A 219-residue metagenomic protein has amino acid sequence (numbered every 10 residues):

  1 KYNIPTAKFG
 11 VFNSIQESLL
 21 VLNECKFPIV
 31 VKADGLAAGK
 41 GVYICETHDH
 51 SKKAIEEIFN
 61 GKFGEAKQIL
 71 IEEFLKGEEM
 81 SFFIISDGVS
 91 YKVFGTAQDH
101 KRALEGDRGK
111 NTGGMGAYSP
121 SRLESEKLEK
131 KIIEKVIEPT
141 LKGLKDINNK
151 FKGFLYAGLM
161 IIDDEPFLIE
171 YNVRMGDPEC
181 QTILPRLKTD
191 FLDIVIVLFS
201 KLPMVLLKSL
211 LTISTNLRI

Functional and structural regions predicted by a protein language model:
K1-G41: A conserved helix-loop-beta module that forms one wall/lid of the active-site cleft in ATP-utilizing catalytic domains
E24, E57-N60, V197: Residues within well-ordered alpha-helical secondary structure of globular protein domains
V31-D34, E72-E73, S209: Short beta-strand
K32, G113, I219: Residue-level signal for inorganic ion chemistry
D34-G35, N111, T212: Short, flexible turn/loop "capping" segments at secondary-structure junctions
G41-Q181: Internal nucleotide-binding/catalytic subdomain
E165-P166, D177, L184-F199: Conserved, structured core segments of small domains
F199-I219: A glycine-rich beta-turn/hairpin centered on an aromatic-Pro dipeptide
